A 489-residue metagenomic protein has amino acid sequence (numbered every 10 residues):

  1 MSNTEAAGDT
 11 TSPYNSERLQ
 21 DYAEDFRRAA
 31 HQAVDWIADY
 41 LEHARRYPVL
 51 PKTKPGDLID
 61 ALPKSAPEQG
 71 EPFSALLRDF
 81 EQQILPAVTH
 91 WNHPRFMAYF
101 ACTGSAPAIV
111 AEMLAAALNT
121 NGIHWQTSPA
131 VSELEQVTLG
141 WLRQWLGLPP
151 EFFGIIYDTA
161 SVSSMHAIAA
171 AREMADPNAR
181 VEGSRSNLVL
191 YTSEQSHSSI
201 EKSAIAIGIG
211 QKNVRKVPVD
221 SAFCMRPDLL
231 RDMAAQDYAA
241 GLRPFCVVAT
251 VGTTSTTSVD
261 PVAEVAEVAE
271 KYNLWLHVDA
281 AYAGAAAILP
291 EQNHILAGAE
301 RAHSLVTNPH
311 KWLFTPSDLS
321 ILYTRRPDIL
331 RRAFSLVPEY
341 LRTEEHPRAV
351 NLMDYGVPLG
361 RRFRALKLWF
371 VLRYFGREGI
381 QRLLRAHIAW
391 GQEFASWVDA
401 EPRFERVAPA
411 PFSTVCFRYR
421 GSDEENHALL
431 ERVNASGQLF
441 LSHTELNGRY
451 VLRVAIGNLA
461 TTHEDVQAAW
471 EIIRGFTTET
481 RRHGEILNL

Functional and structural regions predicted by a protein language model:
S2-E151, E431, L439, Y450 (+2 more regions): N-terminal entrance/gating region of PLP-dependent enzymes' catalytic architecture
S12-Y22, L118-Q126, P149-I155, R185-L188 (+4 more regions): Glycine- and acidic
F152, P402-E405, Q438-H443: A short linear hydrophobic-aromatic micro-motif
T159-R331: Conserved PLP-enzyme active-site core in the AAT-like
T253, Y272, A297-D399: Active-site C-terminal subdomain of aminotransferase-like
E405-V433: Conserved PLP-binding catalytic core of the aspartate aminotransferase-like
P409-T414, S436-R453: Conserved PLP cofactor-binding pocket of PLP-dependent enzymes
L446-L489: PLP-dependent enzyme catalytic core of the Aspartate aminotransferase-like
